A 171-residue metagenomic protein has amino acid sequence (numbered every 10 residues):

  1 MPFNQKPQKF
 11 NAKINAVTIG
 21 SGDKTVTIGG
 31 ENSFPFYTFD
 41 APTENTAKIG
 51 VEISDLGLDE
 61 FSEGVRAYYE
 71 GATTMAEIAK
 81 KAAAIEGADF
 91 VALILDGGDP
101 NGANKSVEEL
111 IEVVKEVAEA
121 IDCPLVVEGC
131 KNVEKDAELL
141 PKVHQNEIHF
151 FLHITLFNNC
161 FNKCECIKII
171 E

Functional and structural regions predicted by a protein language model:
M1-Y69: N-terminal amphipathic alpha-helix/helix-capping segment at the start of soluble metabolic enzymes
N45-I49, G87-D89, I121-L125, I148-F151: Short, well-ordered coil/turn segments that N-cap beta-strands
G50-E77, G102-N104, E128-V133, H153-L156: Active-site mouth loops of central-metabolism enzymes
E60-R66, A88-E116, I121, K131-N132: Glycine-rich, proline-tolerant flexible connector loops at the mouths of alpha/beta enzymes
T73-D96: Catalytic domains of carbohydrate-active enzymes, especially glycoside hydrolases
A82, V117, V143: Conserved, mostly hydrophobic/aromatic
A92-I94, A103, P124-K135, E147-F161 (+2 more regions): Catalytic beta/alpha-barrel core
A137-V143: Catalytic cores of alpha/beta
